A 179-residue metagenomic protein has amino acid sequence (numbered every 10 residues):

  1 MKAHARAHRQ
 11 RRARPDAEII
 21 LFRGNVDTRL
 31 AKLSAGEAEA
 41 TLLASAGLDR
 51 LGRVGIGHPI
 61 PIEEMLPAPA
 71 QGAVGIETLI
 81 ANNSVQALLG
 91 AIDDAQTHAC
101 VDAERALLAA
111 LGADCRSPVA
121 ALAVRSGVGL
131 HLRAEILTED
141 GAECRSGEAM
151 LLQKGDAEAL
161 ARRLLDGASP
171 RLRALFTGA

Functional and structural regions predicted by a protein language model:
H4: Short helix-loop capping/hinge segments that flank enzyme active sites or metal/cofactor-binding pockets
A7, R12-D16, I20-A179: Small-molecule-sensing regulatory modules
